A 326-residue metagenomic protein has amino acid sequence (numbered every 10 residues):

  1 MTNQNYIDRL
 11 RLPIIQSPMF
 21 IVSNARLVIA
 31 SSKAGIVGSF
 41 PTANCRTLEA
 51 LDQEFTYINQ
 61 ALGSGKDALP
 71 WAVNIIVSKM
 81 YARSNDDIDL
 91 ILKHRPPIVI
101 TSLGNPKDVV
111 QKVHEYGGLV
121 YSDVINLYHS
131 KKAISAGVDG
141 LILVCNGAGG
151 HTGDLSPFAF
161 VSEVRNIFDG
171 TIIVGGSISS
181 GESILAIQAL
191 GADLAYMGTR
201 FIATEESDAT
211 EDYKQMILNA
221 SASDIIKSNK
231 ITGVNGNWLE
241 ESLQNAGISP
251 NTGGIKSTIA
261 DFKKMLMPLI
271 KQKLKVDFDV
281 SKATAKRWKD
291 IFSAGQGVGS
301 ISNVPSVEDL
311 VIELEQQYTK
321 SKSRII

Functional and structural regions predicted by a protein language model:
M1-T171: Active-site entrance/lid segments in N-terminal catalytic domains of soluble metabolic enzymes
F20, G175-S180: Gly/Ser-rich catalytic serine loop of serine hydrolases
P157-G170, S179-I326: Conserved active-site-proximal phosphate/metal-binding subdomains
